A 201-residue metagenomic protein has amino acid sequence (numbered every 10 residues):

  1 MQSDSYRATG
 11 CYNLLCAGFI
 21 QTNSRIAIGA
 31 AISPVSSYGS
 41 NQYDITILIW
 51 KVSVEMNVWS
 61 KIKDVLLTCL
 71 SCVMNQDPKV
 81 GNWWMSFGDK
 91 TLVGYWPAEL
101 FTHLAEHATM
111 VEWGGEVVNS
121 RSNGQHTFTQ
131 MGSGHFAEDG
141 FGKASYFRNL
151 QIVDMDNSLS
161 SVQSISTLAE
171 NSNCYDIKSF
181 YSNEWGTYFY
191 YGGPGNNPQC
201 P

Functional and structural regions predicted by a protein language model:
M1-C69, V73-P201: Exposed, interaction-prone regions of secreted/extracellular proteins
